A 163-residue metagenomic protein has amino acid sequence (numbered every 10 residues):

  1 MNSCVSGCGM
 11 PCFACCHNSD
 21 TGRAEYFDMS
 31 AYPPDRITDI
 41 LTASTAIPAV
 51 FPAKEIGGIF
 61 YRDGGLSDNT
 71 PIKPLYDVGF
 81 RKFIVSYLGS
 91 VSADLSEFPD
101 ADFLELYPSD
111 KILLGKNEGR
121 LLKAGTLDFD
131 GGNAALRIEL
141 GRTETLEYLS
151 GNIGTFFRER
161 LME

Functional and structural regions predicted by a protein language model:
M1-E163: Patatin-like phospholipase
